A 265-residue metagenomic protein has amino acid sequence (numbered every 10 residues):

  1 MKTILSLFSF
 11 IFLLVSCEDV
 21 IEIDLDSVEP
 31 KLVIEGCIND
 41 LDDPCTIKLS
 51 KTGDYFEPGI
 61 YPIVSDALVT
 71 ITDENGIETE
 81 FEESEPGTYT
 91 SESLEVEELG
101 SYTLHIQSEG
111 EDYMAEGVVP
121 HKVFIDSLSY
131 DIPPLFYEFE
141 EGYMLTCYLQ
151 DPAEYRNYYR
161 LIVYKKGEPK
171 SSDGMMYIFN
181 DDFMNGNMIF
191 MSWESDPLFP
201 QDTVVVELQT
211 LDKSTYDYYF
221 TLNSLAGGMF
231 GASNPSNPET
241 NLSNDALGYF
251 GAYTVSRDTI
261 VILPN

Functional and structural regions predicted by a protein language model:
M1-K2, E18: N-terminal hydrophobic targeting signals that begin at the initiator methionine
K2-F10: Sec-dependent signal peptide recognition, specifically the positively charged N-region followed immediately by
L14-S16: C-terminal motif of bacterial Sec signal peptides marking the signal peptidase cleavage site
E18-N265: A sequence/structural signal for flexible, mid-protein segments enriched in small/helix-disrupting residues
